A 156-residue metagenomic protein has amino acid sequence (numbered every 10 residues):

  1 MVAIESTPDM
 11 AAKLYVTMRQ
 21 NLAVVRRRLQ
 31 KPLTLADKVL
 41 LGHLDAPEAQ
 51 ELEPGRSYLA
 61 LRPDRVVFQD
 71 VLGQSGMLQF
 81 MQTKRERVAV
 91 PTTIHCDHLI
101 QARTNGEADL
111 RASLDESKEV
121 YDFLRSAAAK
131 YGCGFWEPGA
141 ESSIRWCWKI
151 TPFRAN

Functional and structural regions predicted by a protein language model:
V2-T7, L22: Short, contiguous pre-domain boundary segments
A11-K13, M18, L22-N156: Long, structured ligand/cofactor-binding scaffold of large enzymes
